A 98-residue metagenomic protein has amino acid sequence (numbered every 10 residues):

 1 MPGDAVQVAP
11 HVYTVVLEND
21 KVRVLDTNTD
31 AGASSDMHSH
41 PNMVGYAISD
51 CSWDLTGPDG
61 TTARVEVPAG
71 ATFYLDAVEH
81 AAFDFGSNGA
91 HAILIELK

Functional and structural regions predicted by a protein language model:
M1-A9: N-terminal low-complexity, Pro/Thr/Ser-rich intrinsically disordered segments that act as propeptides or flexible
Q7-V8, V15-L17: Local beta-strand/beta-hairpin segments that build beta-sheet-rich folds
E18, D59-A77: Short acidic-glycine-tyrosine-enriched beta hairpin
R23-S39, T56-P58, D76: Conserved short histidine dyad/triad with adjacent acidic residue
G32, D50, A69-G70: Loop/turn positions that initiate beta-strands
S39-D54: Short, conserved beta-strand element in jelly-roll/cupin
D50, A77-K98: Ligand-binding loop in jelly-roll beta-barrel domains
